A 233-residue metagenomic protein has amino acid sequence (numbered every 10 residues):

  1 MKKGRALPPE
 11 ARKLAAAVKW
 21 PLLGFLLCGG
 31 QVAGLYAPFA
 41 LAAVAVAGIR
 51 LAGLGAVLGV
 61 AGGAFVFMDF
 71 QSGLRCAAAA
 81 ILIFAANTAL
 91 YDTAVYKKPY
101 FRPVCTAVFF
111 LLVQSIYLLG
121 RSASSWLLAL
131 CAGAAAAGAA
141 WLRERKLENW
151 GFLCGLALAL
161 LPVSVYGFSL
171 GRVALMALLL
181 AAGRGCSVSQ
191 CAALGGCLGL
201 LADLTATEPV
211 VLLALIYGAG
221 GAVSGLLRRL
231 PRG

Functional and structural regions predicted by a protein language model:
K2-Y166, G171-V173, A177-G233: Short helix-perturbing small/polar motifs within transmembrane alpha-helices
